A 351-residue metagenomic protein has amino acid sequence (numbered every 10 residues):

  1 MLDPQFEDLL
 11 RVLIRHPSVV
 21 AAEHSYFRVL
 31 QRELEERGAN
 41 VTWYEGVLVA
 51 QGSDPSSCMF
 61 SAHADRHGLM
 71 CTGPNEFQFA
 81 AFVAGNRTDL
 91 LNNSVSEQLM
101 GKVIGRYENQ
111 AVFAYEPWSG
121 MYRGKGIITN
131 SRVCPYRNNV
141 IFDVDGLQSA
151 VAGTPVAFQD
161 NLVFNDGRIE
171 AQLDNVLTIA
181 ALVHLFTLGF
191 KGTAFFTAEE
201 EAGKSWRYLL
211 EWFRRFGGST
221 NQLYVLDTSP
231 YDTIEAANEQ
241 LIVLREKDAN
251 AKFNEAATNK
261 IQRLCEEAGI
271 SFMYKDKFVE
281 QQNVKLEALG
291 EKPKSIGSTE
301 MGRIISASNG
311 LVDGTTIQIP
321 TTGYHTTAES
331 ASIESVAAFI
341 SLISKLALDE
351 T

Functional and structural regions predicted by a protein language model:
M1-T351: N-terminal hydrophobic/helix-forming segments and targeting peptides
